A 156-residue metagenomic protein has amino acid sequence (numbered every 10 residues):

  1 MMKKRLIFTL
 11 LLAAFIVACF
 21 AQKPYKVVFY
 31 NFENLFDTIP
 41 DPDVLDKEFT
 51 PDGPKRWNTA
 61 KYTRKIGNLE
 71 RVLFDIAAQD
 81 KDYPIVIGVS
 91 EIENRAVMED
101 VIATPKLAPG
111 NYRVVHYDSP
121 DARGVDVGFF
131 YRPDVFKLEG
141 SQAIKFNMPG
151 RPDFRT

Functional and structural regions predicted by a protein language model:
M1-K23: Bacterial Sec-dependent N-terminal signal peptides
A13, D80-K81, V135: Alpha-helix termination/capping residues and helix-transition junctions
F20-N111, V115-V125: N-terminal, active-site-proximal structural segment of metallo-dependent hydrolase catalytic domains
I39-D41, E139-I144: Short, charged, solvent-exposed linker or helix-capping segments at domain edges/interfaces that act as flexible hinges
I92-E93, A122-G140: Conserved beta strand-loop-helix elements of the APE1-like EEP
N111-V114, S141-M148: Short Pro/Gly-enriched beta-strand edge/turn motifs at strand-loop
N147-T156: Short, intrinsically disordered, charge-balanced linker/junction segments flanking boundaries in proteins
